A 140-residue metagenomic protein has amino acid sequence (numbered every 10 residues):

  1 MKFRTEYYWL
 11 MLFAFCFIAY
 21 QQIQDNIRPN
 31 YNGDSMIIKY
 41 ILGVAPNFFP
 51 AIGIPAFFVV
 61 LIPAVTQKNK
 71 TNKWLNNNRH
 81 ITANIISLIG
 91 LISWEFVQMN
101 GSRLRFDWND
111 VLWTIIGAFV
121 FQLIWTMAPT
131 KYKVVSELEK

Functional and structural regions predicted by a protein language model:
M1-K140: Bulky hydrophobic segments
